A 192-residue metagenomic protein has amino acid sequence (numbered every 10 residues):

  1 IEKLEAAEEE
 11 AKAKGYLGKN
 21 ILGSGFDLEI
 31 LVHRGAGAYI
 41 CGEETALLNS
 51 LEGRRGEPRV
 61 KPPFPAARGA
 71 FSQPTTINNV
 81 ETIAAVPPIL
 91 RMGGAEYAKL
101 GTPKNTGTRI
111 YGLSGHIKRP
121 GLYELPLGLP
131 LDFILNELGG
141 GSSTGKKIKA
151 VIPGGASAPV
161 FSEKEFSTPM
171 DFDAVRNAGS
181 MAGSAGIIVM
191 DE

Functional and structural regions predicted by a protein language model:
I1-I40, K146-S167, F172-A174, A178-A182 (+1 more regions): Small-residue-enriched alpha-helical segments and adjacent helix-cap loops that form tight helix-helix packing
L4-L127, G139-G141: Hydrophobic alpha-helical positions that pack around
L48-N49, R91-T102, P159-P169, G186-D191: Phosphate-binding glycine-rich loops and adjacent basic patches that engage nucleotide phosphates, nucleic-acid
T75, E124-L127, K164-M170, E192: Short, exposed beta-strand "edge-strand" segments with a Pro/Gly-rich flavor and a Y/T-containing core
G115, L125-L129, L138-G139, I152-G155 (+1 more regions): Active-site proximal loops enriched in glycine and acidic residues that flank catalytic Cys/His/Asp and coordinate
I134-L135: Membrane-inserting hydrophobic helices used for pore formation or membrane fusion
